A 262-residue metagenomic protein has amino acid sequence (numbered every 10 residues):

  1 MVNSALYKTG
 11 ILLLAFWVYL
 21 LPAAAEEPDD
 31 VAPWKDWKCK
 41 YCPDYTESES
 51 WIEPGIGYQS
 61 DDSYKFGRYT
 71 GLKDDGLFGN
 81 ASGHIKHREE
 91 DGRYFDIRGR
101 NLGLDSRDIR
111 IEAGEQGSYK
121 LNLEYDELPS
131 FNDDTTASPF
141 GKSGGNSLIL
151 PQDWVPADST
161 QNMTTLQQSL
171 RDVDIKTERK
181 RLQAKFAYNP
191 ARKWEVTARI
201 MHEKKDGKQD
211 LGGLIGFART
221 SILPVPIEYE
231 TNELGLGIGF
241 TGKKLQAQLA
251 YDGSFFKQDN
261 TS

Functional and structural regions predicted by a protein language model:
E26-D91: Outer-membrane beta-barrel initiation region
T46, D75-A81, G103-R107, K176-L182 (+2 more regions): Residues that define the transmembrane beta-barrel architecture of outer-membrane proteins
I52-Y58, I97-N101, A113, L123-E127 (+4 more regions): Transmembrane beta-barrel strands of outer-membrane/channel proteins
S63-Y69, D108-E112, E124-D126, D134-F140 (+2 more regions): Outer-membrane beta-barrel translocator domains and adjoining extracellular loop/strand segments of Gram-negative
F66-G71, Y94-D96, Q168-D172, R181-Q183 (+1 more regions): Extracellular loop and loop/strand-boundary signature of outer-membrane beta-barrel proteins
G83-H87, I109-A113, A184-Y188, L236-F240: Residues on the lipid-exposed face of transmembrane beta-strands in outer-membrane beta-barrel proteins
H87-D91, G103, E115-G117, Y188-R192 (+2 more regions): Outer-membrane beta-barrel strand-turn architecture
E90-I97, G117-L121, K193-V196, D206 (+1 more regions): Repeated loop/turn-to-beta-strand initiation elements of outer-membrane beta-barrel proteins
